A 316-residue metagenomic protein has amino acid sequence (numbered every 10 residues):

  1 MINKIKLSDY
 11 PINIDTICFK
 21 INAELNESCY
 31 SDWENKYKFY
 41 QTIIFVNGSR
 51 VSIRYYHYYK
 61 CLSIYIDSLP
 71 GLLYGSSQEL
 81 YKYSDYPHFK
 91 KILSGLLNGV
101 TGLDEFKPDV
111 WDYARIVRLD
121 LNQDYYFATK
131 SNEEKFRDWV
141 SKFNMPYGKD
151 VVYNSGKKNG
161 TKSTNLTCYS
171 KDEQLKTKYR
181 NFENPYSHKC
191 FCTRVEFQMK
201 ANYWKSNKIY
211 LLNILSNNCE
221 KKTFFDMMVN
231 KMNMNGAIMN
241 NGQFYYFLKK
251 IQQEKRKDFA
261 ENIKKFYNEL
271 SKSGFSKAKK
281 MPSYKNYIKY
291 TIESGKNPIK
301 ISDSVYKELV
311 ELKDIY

Functional and structural regions predicted by a protein language model:
M1-I263, S271, L312-I315: Structured, helix-rich domain cores that form ligand/interaction pockets
L248-Y316: Coiled-coil-based assembly segments and adjacent low-complexity tails used as scaffolding interfaces in eukaryotic
